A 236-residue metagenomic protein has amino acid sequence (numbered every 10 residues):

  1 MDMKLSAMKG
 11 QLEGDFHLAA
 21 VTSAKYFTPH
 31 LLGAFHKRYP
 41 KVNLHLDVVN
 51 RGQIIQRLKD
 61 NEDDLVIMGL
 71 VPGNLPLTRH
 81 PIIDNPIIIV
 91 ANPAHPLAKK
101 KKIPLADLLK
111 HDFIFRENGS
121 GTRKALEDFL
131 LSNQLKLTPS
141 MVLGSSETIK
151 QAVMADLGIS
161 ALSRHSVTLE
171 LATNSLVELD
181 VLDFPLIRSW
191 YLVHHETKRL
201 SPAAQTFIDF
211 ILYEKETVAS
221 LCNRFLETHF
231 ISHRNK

Functional and structural regions predicted by a protein language model:
M3, K9-Y39, N43-D47, G52-Q56 (+1 more regions): N-terminal winged-helix
M8, H30-A34, G52-I87, A91 (+3 more regions): Short beta-strand-centered segments that line the small-molecule binding cleft or hinge of alpha/beta clamshell
D15-V21, V66, V90, I114 (+2 more regions): Short, well-ordered beta-strand segments
L31-P40, A106, R123-K136: Ligand-binding cleft/hinge of the Venus flytrap
N50-I55, K59-D63, M68-G69, E127-E178: Hydrophobic hinge/microswitch elements
I55-Q56, H80, A106, K150-Q151 (+1 more regions): Alpha-helical segments flanking ligand/cofactor-binding loops in enzyme cores
T78-N118, I187-K198, I211-E216: Hydrophobic/proline-rich hinge and linker segments of small-molecule sensing/allosteric domains, predominantly
R164-T173, D183-K236: C-terminal effector-binding regulatory domain of bacterial HTH transcription factors
